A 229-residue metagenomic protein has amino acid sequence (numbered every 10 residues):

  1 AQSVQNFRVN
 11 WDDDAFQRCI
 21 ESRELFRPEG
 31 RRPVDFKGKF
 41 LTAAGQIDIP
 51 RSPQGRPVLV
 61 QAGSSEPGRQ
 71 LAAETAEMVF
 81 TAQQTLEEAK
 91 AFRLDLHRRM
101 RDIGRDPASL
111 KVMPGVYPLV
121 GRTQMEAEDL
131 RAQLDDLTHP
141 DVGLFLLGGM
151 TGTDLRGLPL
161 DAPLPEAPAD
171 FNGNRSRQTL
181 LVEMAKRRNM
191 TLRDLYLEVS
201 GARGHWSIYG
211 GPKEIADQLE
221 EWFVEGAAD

Functional and structural regions predicted by a protein language model:
A1-G55, E87-A91, H97-F223: An alpha-helical appendage that flanks or caps ligand/catalytic pockets
P57-A62, E77-T81, L110-Y117, F223 (+1 more regions): Hydrophobic faces of well-ordered beta-strands that scaffold small-molecule active sites in alpha/beta enzyme cores
S64-E66: Short glycine-enriched loops at secondary-structure junctions
R69-M78, Q83-T85: Long, repeat-rich segments with strong aromatic
A73, R93-L94: Short amphipathic alpha-helical segments
